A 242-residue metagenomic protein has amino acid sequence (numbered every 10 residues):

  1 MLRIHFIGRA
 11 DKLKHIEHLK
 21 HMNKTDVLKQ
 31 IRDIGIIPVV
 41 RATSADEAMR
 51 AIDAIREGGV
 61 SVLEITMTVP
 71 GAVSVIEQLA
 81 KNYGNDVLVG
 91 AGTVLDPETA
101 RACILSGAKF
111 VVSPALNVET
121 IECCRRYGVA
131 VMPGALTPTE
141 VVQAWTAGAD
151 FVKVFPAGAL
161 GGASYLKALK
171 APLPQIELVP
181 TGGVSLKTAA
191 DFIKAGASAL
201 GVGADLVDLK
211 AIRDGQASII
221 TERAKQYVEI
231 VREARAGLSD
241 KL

Functional and structural regions predicted by a protein language model:
M1-H21, E233-L242: Intrinsic disorder/low-complexity segments
M22-E98, A102-S106, K187, G215-R235: Conserved N-terminal beta1-alpha1 strand-loop-helix module at the mouth
D33-I36, G59-S61, N85-L88, A108-F110 (+4 more regions): Short, well-ordered coil/turn segments that N-cap beta-strands
V62-V69, V87-L95, A108-L116, A130-T137 (+1 more regions): Catalytic beta/alpha-barrel core
A72-A91, V118-L136, S164-V179, T221-A234: Alpha-helix-loop-beta-strand connector modules within alpha/beta enzyme cores
A91-G92, P180-V184, L200-A204: Glycine-rich beta-strand-to-loop/alpha-helix junction loops that act as flexible
D96-L105, E140-A147, S185-A199: Catalytic cores of alpha/beta
A115-T120, V154-G162, A197-Q216: Glycine-rich phosphate-binding active-site loops on the catalytic face of alpha/beta enzymes
